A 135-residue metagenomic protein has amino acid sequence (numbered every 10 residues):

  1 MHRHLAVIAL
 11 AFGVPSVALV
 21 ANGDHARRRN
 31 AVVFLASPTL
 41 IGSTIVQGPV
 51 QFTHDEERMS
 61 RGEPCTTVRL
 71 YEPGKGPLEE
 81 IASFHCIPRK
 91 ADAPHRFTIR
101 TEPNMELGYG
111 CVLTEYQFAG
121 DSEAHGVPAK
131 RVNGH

Functional and structural regions predicted by a protein language model:
M1-L5: Positively charged n-region of N-terminal signal peptides that target proteins for export
I8-S16: Bacterial N-terminal signal peptides
A21-L40: Short acidic, Pro/Gly- and aromatic-enriched capping/linker segments at domain boundaries
H25, P77-S83, E123-H125: Local beta-strand/beta-hairpin segments that build beta-sheet-rich folds
L40-G42, V46-Q47: Structural motif
G48-D55: A short tyrosine-centered beta-strand micro-motif
S60-V112: Mid-chain, structured segments of secreted extracytoplasmic proteins
M105-H135: C-terminal partner/receptor-binding element of secreted or periplasmic proteins
